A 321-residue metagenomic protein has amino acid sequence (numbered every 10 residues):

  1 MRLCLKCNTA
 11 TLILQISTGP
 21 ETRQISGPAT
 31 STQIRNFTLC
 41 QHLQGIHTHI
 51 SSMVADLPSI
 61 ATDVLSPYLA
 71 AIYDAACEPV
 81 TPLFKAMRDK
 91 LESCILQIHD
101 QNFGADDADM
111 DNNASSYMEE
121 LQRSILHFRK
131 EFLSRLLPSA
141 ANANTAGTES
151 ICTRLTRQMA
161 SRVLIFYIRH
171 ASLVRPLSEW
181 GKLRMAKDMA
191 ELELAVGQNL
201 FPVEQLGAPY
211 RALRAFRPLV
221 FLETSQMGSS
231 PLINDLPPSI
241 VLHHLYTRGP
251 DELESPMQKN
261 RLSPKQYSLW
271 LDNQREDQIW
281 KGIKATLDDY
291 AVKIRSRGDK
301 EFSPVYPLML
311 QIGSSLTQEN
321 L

Functional and structural regions predicted by a protein language model:
M1-L321: Extended alpha-helical "rod" scaffolds
